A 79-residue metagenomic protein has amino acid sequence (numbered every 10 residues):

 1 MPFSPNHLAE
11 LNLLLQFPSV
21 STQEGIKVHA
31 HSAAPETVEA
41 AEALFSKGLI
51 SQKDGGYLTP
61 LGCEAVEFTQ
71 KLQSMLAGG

Functional and structural regions predicted by a protein language model:
M1-E39, K71, M75-G79: Short amphipathic alpha-helical interface segments
F45-G56: A short, conserved structural fragment
D54-A77: Accessory beta->alpha helical hairpin/"wing" motif in late/C-terminal subdomains of nucleic-acid enzymes
